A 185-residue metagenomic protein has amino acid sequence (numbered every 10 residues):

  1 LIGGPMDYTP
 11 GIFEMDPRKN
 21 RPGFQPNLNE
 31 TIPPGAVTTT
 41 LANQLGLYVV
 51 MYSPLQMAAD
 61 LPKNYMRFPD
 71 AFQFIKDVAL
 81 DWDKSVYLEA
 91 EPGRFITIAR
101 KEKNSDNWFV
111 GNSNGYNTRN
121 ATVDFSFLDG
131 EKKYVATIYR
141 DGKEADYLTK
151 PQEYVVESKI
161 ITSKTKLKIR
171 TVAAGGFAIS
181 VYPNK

Functional and structural regions predicted by a protein language model:
L1-P62, E89-A90, R140: Glycan-recognition surfaces
T39-L41, V49, R100-E102, F125-L128 (+1 more regions): A general structural signal for short secondary-structure junctions and capping/turn motifs
V50, V110, A174: Conserved, mostly hydrophobic/aromatic
D60-F109, S113, E144-K150: Glycan-recognition and catalytic regions of carbohydrate-active enzymes
P62-N64, N120-F127, P151, Y182-N184: Composition- and surface-driven signal marking solvent-exposed, interaction-prone regions in large proteins
P92-V135, Y139, F177-S180: Carbohydrate-binding surface patches
I138-K164: Solvent-exposed beta-strand/loop surfaces of large extracellular or lumenal domains
E157-K185: C-terminal beta-strand-rich structural cap/linker in extracellular carbohydrate-active enzymes
